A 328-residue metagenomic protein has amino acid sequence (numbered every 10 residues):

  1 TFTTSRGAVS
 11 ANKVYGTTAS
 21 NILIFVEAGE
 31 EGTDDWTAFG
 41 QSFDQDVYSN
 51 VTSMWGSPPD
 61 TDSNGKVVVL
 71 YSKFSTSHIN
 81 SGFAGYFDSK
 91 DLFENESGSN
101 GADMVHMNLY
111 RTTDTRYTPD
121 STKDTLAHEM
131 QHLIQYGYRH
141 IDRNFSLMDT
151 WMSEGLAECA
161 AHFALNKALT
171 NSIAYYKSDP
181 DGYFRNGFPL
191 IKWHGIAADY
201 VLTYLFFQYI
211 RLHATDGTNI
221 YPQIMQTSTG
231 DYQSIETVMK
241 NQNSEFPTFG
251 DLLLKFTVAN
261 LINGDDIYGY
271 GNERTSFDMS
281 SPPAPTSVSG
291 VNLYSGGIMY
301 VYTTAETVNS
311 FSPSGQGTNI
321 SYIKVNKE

Functional and structural regions predicted by a protein language model:
T1-E31: Acidic/polar low-complexity interaction segments
V14-Y15, N21-V26, V68-L70, M104-N108 (+4 more regions): Ordered hydrophobic segments in well-structured contexts
S20-D149, L156, N166-T170: Juxtacatalytic substrate-recognition/specificity segment
G40, Y48, T52, A127 (+3 more regions): Non-transmembrane alpha-helical segments in soluble domains of secreted/periplasmic/extracellular proteins
N100, D120, H140-A214, M225-N260: Acidic/His/Gly-enriched intrinsically disordered linker/tail segments that often contain short helix/coil "MoRF-like"
S121, M148, H194, A198 (+3 more regions): Short, solvent-exposed segments of well-ordered alpha helices
G230-E328: Beta/coil-rich, acidic/histidine-enriched accessory regions frequently appended to metallopeptidases
